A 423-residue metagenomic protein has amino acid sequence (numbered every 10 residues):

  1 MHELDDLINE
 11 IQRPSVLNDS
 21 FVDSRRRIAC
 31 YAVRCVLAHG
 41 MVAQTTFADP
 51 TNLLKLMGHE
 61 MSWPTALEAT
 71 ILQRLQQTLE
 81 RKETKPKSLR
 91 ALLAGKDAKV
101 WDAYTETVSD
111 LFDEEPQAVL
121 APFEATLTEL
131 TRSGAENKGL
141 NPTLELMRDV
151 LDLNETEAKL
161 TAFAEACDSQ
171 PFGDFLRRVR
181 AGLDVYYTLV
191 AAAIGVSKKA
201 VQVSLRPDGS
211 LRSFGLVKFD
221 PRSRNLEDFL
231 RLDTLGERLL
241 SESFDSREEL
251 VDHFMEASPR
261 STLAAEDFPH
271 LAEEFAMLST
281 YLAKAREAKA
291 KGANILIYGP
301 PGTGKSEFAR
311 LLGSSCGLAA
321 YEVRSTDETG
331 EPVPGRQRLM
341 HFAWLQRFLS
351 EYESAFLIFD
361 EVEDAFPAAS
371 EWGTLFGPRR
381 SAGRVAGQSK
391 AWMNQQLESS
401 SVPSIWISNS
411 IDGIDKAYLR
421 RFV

Functional and structural regions predicted by a protein language model:
M1-I295, G299-P301, F308-K390, Q396-S401: Intrinsically disordered, low-complexity N-terminal extensions of AAA+/P-loop NTPases that precede the structured
N409-S410: Conserved H-loop
K416-V423: A short helix-turn-beta junction within AAA+ P-loop NTPase domains corresponding to the substrate/partner-engaging
